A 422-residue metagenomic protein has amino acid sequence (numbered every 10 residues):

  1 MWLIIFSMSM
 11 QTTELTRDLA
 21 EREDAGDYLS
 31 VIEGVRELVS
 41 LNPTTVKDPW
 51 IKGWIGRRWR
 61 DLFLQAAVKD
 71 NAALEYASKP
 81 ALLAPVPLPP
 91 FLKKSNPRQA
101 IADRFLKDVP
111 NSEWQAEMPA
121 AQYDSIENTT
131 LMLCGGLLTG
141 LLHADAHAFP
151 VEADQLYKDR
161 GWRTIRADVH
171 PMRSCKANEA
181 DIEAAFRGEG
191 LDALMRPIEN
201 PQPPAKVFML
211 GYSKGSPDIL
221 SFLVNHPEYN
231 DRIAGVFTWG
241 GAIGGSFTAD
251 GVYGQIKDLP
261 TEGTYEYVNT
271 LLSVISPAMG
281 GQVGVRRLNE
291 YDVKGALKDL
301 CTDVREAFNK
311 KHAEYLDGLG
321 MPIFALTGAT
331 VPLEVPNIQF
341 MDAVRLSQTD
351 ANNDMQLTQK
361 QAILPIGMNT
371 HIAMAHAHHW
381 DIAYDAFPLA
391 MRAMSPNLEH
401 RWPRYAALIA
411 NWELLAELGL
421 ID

Functional and structural regions predicted by a protein language model:
W2-A146, Q155, D422: Flexible, membrane-associating and regulatory peripheral segments of lipid-active enzymes
S9-K52, A313-D422: C-terminal catalytic-base region of ester-bond hydrolases, centering on the histidine of the charge-relay
Q122-V207: Active-site catalytic motif of lipid deacylating hydrolases and related acyltransferases
L131-L133, I165-A167, F208-M209, G235-T238 (+1 more regions): Structural recognition of the beta-strand scaffold that forms the well-ordered cores of secreted hydrolase catalytic
L133-T139, Y212-S213, G241, G328: Glycine-rich His-Gly loop
D145-A146, F247-V252, E334-Q339: Short aromatic-enriched loop/helix-cap "lid" or pocket-rim segments at secondary-structure transitions that line
E183-T302: Serine-dependent carboxylesterase/thioesterase catalytic core of lipase-like alpha/beta-hydrolase/SGNH enzymes
P277-N337: Serine-hydrolase catalytic core
